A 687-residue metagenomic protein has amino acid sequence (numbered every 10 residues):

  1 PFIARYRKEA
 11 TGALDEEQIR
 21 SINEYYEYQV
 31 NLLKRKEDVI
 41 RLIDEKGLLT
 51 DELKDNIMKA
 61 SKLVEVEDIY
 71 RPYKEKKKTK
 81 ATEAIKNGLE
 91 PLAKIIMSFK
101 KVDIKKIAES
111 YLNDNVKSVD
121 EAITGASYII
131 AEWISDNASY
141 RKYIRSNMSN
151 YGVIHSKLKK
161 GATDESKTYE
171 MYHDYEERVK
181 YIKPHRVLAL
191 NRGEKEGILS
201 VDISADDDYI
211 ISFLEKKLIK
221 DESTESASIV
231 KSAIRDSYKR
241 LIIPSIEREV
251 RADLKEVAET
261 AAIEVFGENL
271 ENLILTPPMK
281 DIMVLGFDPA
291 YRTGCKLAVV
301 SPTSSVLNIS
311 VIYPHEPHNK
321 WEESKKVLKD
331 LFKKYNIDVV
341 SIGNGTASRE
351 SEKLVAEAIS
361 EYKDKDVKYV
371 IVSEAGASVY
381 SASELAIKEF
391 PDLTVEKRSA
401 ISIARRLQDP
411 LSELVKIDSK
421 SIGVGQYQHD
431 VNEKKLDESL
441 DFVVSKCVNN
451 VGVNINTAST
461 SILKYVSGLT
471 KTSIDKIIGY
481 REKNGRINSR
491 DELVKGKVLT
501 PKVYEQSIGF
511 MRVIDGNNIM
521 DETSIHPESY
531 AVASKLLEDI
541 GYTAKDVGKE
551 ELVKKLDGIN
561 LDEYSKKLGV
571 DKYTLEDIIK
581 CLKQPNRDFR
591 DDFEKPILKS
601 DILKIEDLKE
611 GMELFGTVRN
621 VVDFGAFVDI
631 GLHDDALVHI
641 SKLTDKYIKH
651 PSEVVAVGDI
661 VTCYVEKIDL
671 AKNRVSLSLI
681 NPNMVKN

Functional and structural regions predicted by a protein language model:
P1-A13: Feature marking long nucleic-acid-engaging regions of large polymerase/nuclease enzymes
R5, E24, N31-L48, M58 (+5 more regions): Long, highly charged, low-complexity intrinsically disordered interaction regions that mediate electrostatic DNA/RNA
D15-S21, Y28, L32, E37-G286 (+2 more regions): Duplex nucleic acid-engaging cores and interfaces of nucleic-acid transaction enzymes
D15-S21, Y28, L32-R35, V39 (+37 more regions): Helical mechanochemical/support elements of P-loop NTPase systems and associated helical scaffolds
N56, E67-Y70, G193-D206, K217-I242 (+3 more regions): Structured, non-catalytic alpha/beta "coupling" segments that mediate domain-domain communication and provide generic
P72, E83-K86, A189-G193, I274-P278 (+16 more regions): Replace "in large, NTP-powered and nucleic-acid-processing enzymes" with "in large, NTP-powered factors and other
S146-V153, F287-Y291, G345-A347, I371-V379 (+5 more regions): A glycine-rich phosphate-binding loop feature that marks nucleotide/adenosyl-phosphate handling sites
M511, G516-N517, D521-N687: Single-stranded RNA-binding regions, centering on S1/OB-family and related RNA-binding modules
